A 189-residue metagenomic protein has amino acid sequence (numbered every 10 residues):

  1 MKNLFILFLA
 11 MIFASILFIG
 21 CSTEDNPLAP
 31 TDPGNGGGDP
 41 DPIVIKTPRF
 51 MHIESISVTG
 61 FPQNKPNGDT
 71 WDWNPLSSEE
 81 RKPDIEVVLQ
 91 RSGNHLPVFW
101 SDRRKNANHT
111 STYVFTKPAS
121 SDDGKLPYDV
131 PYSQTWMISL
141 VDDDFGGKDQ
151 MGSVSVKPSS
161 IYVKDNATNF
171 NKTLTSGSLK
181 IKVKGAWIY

Functional and structural regions predicted by a protein language model:
M1-G20: Sec-dependent bacterial lipoprotein signal peptides
N3, C21-P30, S92-V98, P127-T135 (+1 more regions): Eukaryotic cytosolic "membrane-facing" regulatory regions
S15-H52: Bacterial Sec-dependent N-terminal signal peptides
K46, E80, D129-S133, L174-S176: Surface-exposed coil/turn segments at beta-strand junctions on protein surfaces, enriched
V58-N108: Calcium-regulated, polybasic anionic-phospholipid
G68-S78, V141-T168, I181, W187: C2 and C2-like phospholipid-binding beta-sandwich domains
V87, V114-S155: Eukaryotic beta-sheet cores, primarily in C2 and C2-like/PH beta-sandwich modules
D102, G124-Y128, F170-N171: Beta-strand-rich interaction surfaces with strong enrichment in secreted/lumenal proteins
